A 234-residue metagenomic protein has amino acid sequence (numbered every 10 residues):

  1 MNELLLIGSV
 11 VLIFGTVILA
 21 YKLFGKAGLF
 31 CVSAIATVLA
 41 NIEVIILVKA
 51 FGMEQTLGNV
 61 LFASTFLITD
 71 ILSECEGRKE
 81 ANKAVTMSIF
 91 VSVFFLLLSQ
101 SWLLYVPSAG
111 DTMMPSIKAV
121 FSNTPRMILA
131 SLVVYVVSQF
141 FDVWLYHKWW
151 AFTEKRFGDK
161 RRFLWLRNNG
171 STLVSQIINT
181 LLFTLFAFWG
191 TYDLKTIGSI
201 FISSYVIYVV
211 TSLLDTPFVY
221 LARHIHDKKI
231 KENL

Functional and structural regions predicted by a protein language model:
M1-L72, K79: Hydrophobic transmembrane alpha-helices
N2, F141, Y146-H147, T153-L234: Alpha-helical transmembrane segments and their cytosolic interface
S33-I45, S88-Q100, R167, V174-Q176: Small-residue-rich segments of transmembrane alpha-helices in multi-pass membrane proteins, especially helix faces
I42-G52, C75, L97-G110: Transmembrane alpha-helix boundary signature
T56-V60, L129-V137, G170-V174, V206: Hydrophobic alpha-helical transmembrane segments of multi-pass membrane proteins
K79-M87, K160-R167: Membrane-interface alpha-helices at helix entry/exit sites of multi-pass transporters
T86, F90-A109, Y135-V143: Transmembrane alpha-helix/helix-exit interface in multi-pass inner-membrane proteins
W102-R126: Membrane-interface interhelical connector segments
